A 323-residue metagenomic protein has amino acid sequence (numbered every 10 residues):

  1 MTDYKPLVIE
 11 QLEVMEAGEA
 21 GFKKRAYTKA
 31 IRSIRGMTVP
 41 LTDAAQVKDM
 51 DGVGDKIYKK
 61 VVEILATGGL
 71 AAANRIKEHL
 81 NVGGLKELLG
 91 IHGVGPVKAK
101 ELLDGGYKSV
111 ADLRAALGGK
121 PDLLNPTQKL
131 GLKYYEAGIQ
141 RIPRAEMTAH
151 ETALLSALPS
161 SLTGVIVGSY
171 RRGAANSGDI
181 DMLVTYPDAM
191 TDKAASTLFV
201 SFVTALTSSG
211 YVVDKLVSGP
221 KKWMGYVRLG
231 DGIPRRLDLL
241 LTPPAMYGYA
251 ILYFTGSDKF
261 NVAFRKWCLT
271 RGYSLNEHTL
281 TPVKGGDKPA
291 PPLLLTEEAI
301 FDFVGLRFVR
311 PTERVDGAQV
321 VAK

Functional and structural regions predicted by a protein language model:
M1-G36: Double-stranded DNA-binding cores of transcription factors and transposases
K23-I180, V184-K221, P234, G248 (+6 more regions): Accessory alpha-helical DNA-binding modules that contact the DNA backbone or grooves
M182-V184, G225, L239: Preference for bulky hydrophobic residues occupying beta-strand positions in well-ordered beta-sheet regions
Y186-D188, L229, P243: Non-catalytic surface loops within mature trypsin-like serine protease
K221-D231: Short acidic-hydrophobic surface loop/beta-edge motif
D231-T270: Conserved, surface-exposed functional patches that form binding/active-site neighborhoods
R307-K323: Acidic, low-complexity intrinsically disordered tails
